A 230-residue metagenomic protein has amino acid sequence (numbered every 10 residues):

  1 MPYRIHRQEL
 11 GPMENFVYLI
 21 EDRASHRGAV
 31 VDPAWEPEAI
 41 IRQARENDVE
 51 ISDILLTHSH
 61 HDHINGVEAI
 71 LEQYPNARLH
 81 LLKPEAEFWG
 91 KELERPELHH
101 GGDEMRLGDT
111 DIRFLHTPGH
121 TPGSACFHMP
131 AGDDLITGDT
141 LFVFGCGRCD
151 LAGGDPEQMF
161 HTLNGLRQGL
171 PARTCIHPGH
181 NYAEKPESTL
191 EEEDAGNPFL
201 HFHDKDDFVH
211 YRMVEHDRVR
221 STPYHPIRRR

Functional and structural regions predicted by a protein language model:
M1-N47, C126-G138, F144: Conserved beta-strand hairpin/beta-sheet module of binuclear metal-dependent hydrolase folds, prominently
Y3, H161-R230: Accessory terminal helices/loops
M13-E14, S25-G28, W35-R113, A195-H203 (+1 more regions): Active-site HxH/HxHxD metal-binding segment of metal-dependent hydrolases
Y18-L19, E104-P130: Core dinuclear metal-dependent hydrolase active-site scaffold
V31, S52-H60, L79-L82, H116-G119 (+3 more regions): Active-site neighborhood of phospho(di)ester-bond hydrolases with catalytic His/Asp-centered motifs
E36-E38, S59-N65, A86-W89, P122-S124 (+3 more regions): Active-site environment of divalent metal-dependent phosphoester hydrolases
T140-G147, E191: Acidic/polar active-site rim loop that often engages polyanionic ligands
C146, D150-G169: Active-site-adjacent loop/tail segments of enzyme domains
